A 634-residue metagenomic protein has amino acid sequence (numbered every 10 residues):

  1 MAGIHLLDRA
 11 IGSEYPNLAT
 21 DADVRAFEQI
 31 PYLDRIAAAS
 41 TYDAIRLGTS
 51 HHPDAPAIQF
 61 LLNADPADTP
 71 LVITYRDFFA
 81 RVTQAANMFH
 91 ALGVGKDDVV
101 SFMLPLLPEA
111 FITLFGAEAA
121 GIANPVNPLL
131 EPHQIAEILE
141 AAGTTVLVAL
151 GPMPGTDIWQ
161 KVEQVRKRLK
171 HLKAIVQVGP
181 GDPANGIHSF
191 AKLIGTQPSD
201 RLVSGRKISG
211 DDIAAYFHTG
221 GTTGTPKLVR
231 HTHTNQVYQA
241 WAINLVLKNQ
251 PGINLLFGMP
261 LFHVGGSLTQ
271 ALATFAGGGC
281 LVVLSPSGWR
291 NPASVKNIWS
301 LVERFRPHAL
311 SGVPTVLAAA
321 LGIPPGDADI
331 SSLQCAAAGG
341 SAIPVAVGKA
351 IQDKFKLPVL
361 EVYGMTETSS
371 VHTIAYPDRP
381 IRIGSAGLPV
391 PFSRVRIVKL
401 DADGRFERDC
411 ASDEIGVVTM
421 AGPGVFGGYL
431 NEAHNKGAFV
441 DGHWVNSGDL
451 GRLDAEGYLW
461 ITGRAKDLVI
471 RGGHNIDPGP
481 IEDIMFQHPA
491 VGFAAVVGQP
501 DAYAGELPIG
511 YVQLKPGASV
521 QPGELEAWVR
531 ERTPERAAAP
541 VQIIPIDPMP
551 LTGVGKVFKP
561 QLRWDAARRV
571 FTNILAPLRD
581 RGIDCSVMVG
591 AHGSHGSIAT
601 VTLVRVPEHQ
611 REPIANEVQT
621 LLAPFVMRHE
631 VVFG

Functional and structural regions predicted by a protein language model:
M1-I11, G121-K192, R628-E630: Structural core segment of the AMP-binding/adenylate-forming
A37, D54-L107, F111-L114, E131-A136 (+1 more regions): Conserved AMP-binding/adenylate-forming core of the ANL superfamily
A38, P53-P56, Q177, D182 (+3 more regions): Conserved pre-ATP/AMP-binding loop-to-beta segment of ANL
V72-R76, A214-Y238: Conserved AMP-binding A3 loop
E118, V237-N254, F262-H308, I323: Conserved AMP-binding/adenylation subdomain of ANL enzymes
L130-E140, L147-A149, E303, G422 (+6 more regions): AMP-binding/adenylate-forming catalytic core of the ANL superfamily
A149-E163, P286-G288, E303-A350, P358-T368 (+2 more regions): Adenylate-forming
L284, Q334-A336, I343-V362, T366-L459 (+3 more regions): Conserved AMP-binding/adenylate-forming
